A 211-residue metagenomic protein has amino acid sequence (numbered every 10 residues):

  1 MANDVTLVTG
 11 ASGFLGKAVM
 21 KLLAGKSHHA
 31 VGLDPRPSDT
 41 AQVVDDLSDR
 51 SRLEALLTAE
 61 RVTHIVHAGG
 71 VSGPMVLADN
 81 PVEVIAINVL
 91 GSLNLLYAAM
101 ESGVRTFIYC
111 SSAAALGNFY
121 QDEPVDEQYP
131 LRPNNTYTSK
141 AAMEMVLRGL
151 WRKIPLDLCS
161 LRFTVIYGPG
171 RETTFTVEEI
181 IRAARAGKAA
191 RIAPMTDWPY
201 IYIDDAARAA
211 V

Functional and structural regions predicted by a protein language model:
V5-K26: N-terminal Rossmann NAD(P)H-binding glycine-rich loop of SDR-like oxidoreductase domains
P35-D49: Rossmann-fold cofactor-recognition segment
L47-I87: NAD(P)H-binding glycine-rich loop region in Rossmannoid oxidoreductase-like domains and their noncatalytic homologs
S48, H64, E83-G91, L131-N134 (+2 more regions): Glycine-rich NAD(P)-binding loop of the Rossmann-fold in SDR/ketoreductase-type enzymes
L77, Y129-P130, L158-S160, T164-V165 (+1 more regions): A conserved pocket-lining segment of Rossmann-fold NAD(P)-dependent short-chain dehydrogenase/reductase
L93-N135: Conserved Rossmann-fold NAD(P)-dependent oxidoreductase catalytic core, especially the SDR/UDP-sugar
G117, N135, C159-T176: Flexible, glycine-rich beta-alpha linker
N134-C159: Active-site Tyr-X1-5-Lys
